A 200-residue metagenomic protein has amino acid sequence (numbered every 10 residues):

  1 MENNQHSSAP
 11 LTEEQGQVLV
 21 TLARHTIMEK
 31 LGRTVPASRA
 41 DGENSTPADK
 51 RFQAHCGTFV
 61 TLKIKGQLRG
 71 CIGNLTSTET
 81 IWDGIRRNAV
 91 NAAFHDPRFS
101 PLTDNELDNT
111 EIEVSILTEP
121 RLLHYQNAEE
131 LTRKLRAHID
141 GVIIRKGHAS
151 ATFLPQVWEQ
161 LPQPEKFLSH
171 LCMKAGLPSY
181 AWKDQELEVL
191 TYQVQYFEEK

Functional and structural regions predicted by a protein language model:
E2-K200: Basic nucleic-acid-binding interfaces
